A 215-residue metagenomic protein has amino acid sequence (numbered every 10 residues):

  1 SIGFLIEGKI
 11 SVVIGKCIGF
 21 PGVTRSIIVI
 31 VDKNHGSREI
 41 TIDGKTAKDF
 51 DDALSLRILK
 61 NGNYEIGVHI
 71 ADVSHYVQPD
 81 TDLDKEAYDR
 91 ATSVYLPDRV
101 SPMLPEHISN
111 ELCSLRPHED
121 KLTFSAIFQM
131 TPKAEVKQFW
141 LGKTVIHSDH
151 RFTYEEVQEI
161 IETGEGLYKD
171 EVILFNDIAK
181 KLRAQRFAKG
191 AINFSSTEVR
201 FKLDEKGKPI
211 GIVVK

Functional and structural regions predicted by a protein language model:
S1, G22-R25, V29-K215: Conserved, carboxylate-rich catalytic/transport cores that coordinate ions
E7, V12-V13, V23: Acidic, Ala/Val/Gly-enriched low-complexity intrinsically disordered segments
